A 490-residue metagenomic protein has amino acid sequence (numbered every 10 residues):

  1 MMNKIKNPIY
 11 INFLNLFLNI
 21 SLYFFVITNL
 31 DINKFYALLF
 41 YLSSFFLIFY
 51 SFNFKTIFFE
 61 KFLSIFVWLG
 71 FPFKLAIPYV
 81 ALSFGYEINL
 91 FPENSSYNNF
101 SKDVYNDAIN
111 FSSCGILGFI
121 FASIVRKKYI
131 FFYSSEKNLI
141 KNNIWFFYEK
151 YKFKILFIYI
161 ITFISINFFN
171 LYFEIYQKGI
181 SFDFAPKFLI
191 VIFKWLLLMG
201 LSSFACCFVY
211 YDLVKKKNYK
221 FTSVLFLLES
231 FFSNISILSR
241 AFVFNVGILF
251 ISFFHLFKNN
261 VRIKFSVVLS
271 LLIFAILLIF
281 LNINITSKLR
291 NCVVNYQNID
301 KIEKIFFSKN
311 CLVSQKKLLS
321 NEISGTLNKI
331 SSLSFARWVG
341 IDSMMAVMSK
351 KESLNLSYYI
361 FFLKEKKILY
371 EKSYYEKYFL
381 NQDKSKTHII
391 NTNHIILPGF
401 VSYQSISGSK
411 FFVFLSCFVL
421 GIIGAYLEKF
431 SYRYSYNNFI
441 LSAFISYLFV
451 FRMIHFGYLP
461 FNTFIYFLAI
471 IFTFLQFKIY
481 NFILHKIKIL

Functional and structural regions predicted by a protein language model:
M1-I140, G247-N284, L459-I483: N-terminal "leader" segments that precede or initiate the main folded domain
I5-N15, T56-G70, K152-I155, K217-V224 (+1 more regions): Membrane-interfacial loop-to-transmembrane alpha-helix junctions, especially the N-terminal start
F17-F24, S43-F46, S203-C207, V224-F232 (+4 more regions): Hydrophobic, membrane-inserted alpha-helices
D31-K34, L90-F100, S123-I263, V267 (+2 more regions): Membrane-embedded catalytic interface detector for glycan/lipid assembly enzymes
E60-P78, K154-N167, A275, Y359-L369: Hydrophobic alpha-helical membrane-insertion segments
K61-P72, T222-S230, V267-F274, C417-G421 (+1 more regions): Central hydrophobic cores of alpha-helical transmembrane segments in multi-pass integral membrane proteins
D183-K187, I279-L420: Small-residue-enriched transmembrane helix-hairpin modules in multi-pass membrane proteins
T392-L490: Hydrophobic alpha-helical segments
